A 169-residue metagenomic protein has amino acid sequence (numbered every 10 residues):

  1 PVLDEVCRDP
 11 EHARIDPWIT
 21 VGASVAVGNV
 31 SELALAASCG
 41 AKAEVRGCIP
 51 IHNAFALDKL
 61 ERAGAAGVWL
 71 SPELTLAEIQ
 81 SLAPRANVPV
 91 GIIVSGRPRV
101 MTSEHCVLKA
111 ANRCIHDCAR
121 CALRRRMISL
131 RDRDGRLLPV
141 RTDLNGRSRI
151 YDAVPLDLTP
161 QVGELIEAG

Functional and structural regions predicted by a protein language model:
P1-K59, A63, W69-G169: Active-site pocket-lining/capping segments in soluble small-molecule metabolic enzymes
